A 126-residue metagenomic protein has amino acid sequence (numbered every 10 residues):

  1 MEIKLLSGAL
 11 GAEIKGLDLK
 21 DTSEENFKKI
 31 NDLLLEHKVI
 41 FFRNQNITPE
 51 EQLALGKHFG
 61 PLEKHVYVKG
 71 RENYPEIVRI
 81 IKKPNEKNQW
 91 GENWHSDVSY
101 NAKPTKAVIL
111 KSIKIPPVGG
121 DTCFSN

Functional and structural regions predicted by a protein language model:
M1-N126: Non-heme Fe(II) oxygenase catalytic core, chiefly the N-lobe of the double-stranded beta-helix
